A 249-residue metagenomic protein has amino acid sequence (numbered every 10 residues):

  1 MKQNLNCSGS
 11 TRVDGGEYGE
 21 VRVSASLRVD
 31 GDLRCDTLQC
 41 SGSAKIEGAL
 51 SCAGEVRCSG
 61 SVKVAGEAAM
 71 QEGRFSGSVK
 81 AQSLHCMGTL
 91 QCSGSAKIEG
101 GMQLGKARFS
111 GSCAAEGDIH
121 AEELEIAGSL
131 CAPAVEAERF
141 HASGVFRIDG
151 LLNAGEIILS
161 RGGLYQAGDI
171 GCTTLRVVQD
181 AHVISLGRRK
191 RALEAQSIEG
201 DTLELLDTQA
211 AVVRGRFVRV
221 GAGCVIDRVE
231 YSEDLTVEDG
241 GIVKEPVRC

Functional and structural regions predicted by a protein language model:
M1-C249: Extended beta-solenoid/beta-helix repeat architectures
